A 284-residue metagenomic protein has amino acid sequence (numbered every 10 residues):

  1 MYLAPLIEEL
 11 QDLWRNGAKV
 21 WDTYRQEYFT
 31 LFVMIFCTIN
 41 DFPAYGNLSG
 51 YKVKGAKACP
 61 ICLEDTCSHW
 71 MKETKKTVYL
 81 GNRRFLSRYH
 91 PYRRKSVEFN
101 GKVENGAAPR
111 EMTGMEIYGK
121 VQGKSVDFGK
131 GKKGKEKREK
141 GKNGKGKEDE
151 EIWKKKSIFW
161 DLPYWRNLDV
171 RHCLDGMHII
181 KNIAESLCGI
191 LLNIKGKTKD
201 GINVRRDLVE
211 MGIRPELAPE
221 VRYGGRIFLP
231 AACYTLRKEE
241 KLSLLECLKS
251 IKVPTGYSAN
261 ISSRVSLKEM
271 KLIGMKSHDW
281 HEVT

Functional and structural regions predicted by a protein language model:
M1-T284: A structural signal for the principal folded core domain
